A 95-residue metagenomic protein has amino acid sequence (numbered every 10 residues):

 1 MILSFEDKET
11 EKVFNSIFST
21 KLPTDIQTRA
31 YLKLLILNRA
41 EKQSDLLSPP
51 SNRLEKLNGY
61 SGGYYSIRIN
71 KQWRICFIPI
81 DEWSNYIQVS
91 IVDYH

Functional and structural regions predicted by a protein language model:
M1-E6, I36, A40, E82-H95: Short alpha-helical elements
M1-L34: Arg/Lys-rich, positively charged N-terminal/basic patches that mediate binding to nucleic acids
L3, E11-K12, T20, S44 (+2 more regions): Flexible, active-site-adjacent loop/turn segments at secondary-structure boundaries
K8-E9, I17, E41, P49-N52 (+1 more regions): Residue-level signal for pocket-adjacent positions within structured domains
E41-Y65: A short, surface-exposed loop/turn module that caps and links secondary-structure elements
N58, Y64-H95: Enriched for short, Lys/Arg-rich terminal
